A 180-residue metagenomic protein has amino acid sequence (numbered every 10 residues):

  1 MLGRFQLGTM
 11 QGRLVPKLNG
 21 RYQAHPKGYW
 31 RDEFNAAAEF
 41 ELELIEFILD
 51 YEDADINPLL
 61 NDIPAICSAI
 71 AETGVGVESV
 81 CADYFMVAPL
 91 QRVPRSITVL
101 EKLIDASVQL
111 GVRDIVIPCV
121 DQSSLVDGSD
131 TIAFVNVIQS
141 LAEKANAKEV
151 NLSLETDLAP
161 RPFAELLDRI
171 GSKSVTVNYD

Functional and structural regions predicted by a protein language model:
M1-V108, S172: N-terminal pre-domain/capping segments
M10-V15, I48-D50, A82-F85, V120-Q122 (+3 more regions): Active-site beta-loop-alpha junctions enriched in small/polar residues
G20, L44-I45, V80, N136-D180: Acidic/histidine-rich catalytic cores of soluble enzymes
A54, V87, S124, R161-P162: Generic structural signal for helix capping and beta-alpha/helix-loop junctions
L59-D62, S124-A133, P160: Active-site-adjacent beta->alpha loops and helix N-cap segments on the catalytic face of soluble alpha/beta enzymes
R92-D114, A133-K148: An active-site-proximal structural segment forming one wall of the substrate-binding cleft that immediately precedes
S107-G128, K148, S153-D157: Active-site groove signature of glycoside hydrolases
